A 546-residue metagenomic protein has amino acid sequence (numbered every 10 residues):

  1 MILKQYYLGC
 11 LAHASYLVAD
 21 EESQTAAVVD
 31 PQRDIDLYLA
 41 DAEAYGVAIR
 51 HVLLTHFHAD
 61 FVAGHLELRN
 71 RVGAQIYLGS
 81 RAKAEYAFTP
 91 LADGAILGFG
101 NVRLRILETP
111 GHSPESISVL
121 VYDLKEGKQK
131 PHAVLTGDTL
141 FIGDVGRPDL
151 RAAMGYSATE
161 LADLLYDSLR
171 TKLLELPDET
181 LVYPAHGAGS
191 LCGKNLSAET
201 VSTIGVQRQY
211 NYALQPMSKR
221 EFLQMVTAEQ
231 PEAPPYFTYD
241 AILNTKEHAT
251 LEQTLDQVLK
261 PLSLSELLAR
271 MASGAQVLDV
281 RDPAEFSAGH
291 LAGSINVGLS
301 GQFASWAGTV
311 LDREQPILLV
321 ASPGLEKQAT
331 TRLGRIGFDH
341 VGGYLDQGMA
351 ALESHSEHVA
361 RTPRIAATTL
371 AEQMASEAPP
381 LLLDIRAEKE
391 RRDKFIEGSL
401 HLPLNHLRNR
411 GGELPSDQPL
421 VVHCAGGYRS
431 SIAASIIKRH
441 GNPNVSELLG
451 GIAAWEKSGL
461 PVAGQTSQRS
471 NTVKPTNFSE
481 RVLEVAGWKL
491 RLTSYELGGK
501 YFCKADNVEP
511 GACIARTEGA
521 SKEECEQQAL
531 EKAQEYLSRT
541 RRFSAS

Functional and structural regions predicted by a protein language model:
M1-A48, V119-V121, G127-G137, G143: Conserved beta-strand hairpin/beta-sheet module of binuclear metal-dependent hydrolase folds, prominently
Q24, R103, S113-E232: Metallo-beta-lactamase
V28-V29, I49-H58, Y77-R81, E108-G111 (+3 more regions): Active-site neighborhood of phospho(di)ester-bond hydrolases with catalytic His/Asp-centered motifs
P31-Q32, F57, R81-A82, S113 (+7 more regions): Active-site metal-binding loops of divalent metal-dependent hydrolases
R33-Y77: Active-site metal-binding motif and surrounding structural segment of the metallo-beta-lactamase
R147-D149, G155, V206-I242, K246-L259 (+2 more regions): Rhodanese-like catalytic fold shared by cysteine-dependent sulfurtransferases and DSP/PTP-type phosphatases
N471-P510: N-terminal segment of the canonical double-stranded RNA-binding domain
N507-E526, K532: A short, exposed loop/beta-hairpin motif centered on an aromatic-Gly-Thr core
